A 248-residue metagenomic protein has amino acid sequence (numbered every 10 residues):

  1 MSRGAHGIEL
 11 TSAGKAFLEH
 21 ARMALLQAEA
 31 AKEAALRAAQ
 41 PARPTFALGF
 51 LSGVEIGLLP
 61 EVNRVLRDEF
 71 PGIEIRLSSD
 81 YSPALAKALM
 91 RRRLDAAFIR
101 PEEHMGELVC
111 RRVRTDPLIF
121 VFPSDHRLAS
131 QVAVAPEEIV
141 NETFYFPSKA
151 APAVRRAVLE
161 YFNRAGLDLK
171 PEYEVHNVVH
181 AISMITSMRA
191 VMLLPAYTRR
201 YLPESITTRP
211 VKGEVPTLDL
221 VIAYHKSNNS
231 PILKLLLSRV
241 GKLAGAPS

Functional and structural regions predicted by a protein language model:
M1-S12: A short LG(V/I)-centered, amphipathic sequence patch enriched for acidic residue(s) preceding the LG motif
A13-H20, L58, V62, V154-V158 (+1 more regions): Short amphipathic alpha-helical coupling segments at ligand-binding clamshell hinges and other catalytic/signaling
F17-A39: Alpha-helical linker/hinge and terminal dimerization helices associated with HTH transcriptional regulators
R43-M105, V175: Central regulatory/effector-binding core of bacterial HTH transcription factors
Y81-A86, M90-L94, I99-R100, A150-R209: Hydrophobic hinge/microswitch elements
G106-R112, D116-P117, E138, V179-S227: Beta-alpha-beta core module
L108-L118, F122-F144, P231-K234: Flexible hinge/capping segments at coil-to-helix
T143-A165, S230-L237, P247: Secondary-structure junction motif
